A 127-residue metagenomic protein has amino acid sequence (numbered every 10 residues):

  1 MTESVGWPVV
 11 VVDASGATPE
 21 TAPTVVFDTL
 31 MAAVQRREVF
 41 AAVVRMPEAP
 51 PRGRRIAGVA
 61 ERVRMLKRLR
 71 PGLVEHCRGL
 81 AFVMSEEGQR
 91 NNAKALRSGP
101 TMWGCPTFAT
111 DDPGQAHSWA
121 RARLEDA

Functional and structural regions predicted by a protein language model:
M1-A127: Amphipathic, Lys/Arg-enriched alpha-helical "gate/interface" segment within cytosolic domains that mediates
